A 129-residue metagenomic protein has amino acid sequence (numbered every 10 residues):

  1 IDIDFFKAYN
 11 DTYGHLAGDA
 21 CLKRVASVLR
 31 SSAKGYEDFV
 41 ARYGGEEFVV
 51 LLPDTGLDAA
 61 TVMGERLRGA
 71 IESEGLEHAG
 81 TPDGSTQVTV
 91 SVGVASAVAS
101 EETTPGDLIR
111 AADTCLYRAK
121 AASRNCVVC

Functional and structural regions predicted by a protein language model:
I1, F48, V90-V94: A structural signal for short, well-ordered beta-strand segments
D4-R30, A41-G45, V49-V50, L57-E65 (+2 more regions): Conserved long alpha-helical elements within nucleotide-processing catalytic cores of c-di-GMP signaling and class III
D11, L52-G56, E72, A97-V98: Residue-level recognition of strand-loop junctions within catalytic nucleotide-signaling folds
Y36: Hanks-type protein kinase catalytic core
F39-V40, Q87-G93, C126-V127: Residues at or immediately flanking beta-strands
R42, I71-V90: Catalytic core regions of nucleotide second-messenger enzymes
D58-V62, A97-T114, R118-C129: Catalytic cores and conserved motifs of cyclic dinucleotide signaling enzymes
